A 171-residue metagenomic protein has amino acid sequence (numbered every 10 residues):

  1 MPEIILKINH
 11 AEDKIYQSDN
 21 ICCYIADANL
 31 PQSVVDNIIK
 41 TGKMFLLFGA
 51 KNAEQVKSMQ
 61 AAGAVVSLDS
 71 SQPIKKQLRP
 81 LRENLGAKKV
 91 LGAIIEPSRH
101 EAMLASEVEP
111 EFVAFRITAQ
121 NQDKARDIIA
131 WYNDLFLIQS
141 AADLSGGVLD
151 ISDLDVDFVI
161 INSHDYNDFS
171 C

Functional and structural regions predicted by a protein language model:
M1-V65, S71-K75, R82-L91, E96-S98 (+4 more regions): Conserved N-terminal beta1-alpha1 strand-loop-helix module at the mouth
D69-S71, F112-I117: Non-cysteine beta-strand/loop elements that form the S-adenosyl-L-methionine
A114, Q139-S145: Glycine-rich anion-binding loop/nest that anchors nucleotide
R116, S163-H164: Output/docking surface of receiver
A119-Q120, G146-V148: Short Gly/Pro-enriched loop/turn and capping motifs at secondary-structure junctions
Q122-A130: Charged helix-capping and loop-helix junction motifs
